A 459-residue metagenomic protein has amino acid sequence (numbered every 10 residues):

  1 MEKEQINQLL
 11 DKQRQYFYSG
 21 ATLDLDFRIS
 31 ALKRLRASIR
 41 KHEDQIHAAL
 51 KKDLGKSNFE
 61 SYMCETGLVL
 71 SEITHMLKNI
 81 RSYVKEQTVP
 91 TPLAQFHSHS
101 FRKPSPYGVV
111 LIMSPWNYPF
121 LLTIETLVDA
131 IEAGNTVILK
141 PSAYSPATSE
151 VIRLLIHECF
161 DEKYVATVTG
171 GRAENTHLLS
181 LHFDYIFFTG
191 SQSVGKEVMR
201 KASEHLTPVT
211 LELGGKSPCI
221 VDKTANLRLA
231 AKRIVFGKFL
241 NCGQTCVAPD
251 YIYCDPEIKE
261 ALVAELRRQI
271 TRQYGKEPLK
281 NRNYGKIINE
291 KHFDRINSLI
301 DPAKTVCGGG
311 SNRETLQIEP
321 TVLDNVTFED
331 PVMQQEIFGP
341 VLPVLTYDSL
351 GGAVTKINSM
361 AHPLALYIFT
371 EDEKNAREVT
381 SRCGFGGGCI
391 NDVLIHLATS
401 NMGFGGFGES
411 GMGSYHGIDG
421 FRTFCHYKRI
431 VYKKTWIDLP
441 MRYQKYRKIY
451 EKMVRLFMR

Functional and structural regions predicted by a protein language model:
M1-F101: N-terminal Rossmann-like NAD(P)+-binding subdomain of aldehyde/semialdehyde dehydrogenases
I6, L25, E43, L227 (+3 more regions): Residues at or immediately preceding the N-termini of alpha-helices
F17, A21, R36-I39, E43 (+14 more regions): Structural signal for hydrophobic packing residues in well-ordered secondary-structure cores of soluble enzyme domains
L23-D24, I220, T271, Q317-R459: Conserved C-terminal structural/oligomerization subdomain of aldehyde/semialdehyde dehydrogenase
R28, I73, G134, V165 (+7 more regions): Residue-level signal for inorganic ion chemistry
L93-L229: Rossmann-like NAD(P) dinucleotide-binding subdomain of oxidoreductase/dehydrogenase enzymes
F160, S193-F328, I390, K448 (+2 more regions): ALDH superfamily catalytic-core signature
